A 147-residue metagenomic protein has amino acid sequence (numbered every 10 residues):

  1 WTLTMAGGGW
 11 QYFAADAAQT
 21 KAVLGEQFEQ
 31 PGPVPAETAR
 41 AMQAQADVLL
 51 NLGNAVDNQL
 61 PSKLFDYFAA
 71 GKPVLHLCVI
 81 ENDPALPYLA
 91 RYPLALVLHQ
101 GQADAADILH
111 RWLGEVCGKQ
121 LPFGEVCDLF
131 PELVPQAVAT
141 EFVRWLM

Functional and structural regions predicted by a protein language model:
W1, E26-F28, K72, P93: A structural micro-motif
T4-G9, A14-T38, L98: Nucleotide-activated donor-binding/catalytic signature segment of Leloir-type glycosyltransferases, i.e., the conserved
G7-G8, G32-P33, N54, D128 (+1 more regions): Conserved donor-binding loops in enzymes that form glycosidic bonds
A17-K21, R40, L64, L86 (+1 more regions): Short amphipathic alpha-helical segments and helix-helix/interface helices
E26-L49, N54-V56: Donor nucleotide-activated moiety binding/catalytic core segment of transferases that use nucleotide-activated donors
A36, A106, P131-T140: Amphipathic alpha-helical segment in the mid-to-C-terminal domain of diverse UDP/GDP-sugar glycosyltransferases
A44-E132: Catalytic binding pocket for nucleotide-activated donors in carbohydrate/polymer assembly enzymes
L109-V116, V138, F142, L146: Hydrophobic "lid"/C-terminal helical patch of Rossmann-like NAD(P)-dependent dehydrogenase/epimerase domains
